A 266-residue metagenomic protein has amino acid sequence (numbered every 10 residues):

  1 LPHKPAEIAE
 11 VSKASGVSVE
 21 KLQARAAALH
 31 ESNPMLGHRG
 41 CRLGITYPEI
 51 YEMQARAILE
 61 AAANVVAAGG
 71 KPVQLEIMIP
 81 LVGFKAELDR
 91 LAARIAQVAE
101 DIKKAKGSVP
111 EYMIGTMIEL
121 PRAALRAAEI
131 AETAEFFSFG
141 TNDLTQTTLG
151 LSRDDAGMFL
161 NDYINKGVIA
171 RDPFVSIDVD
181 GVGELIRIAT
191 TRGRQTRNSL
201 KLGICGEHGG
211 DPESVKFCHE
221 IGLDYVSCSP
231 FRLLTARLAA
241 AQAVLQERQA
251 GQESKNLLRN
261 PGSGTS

Functional and structural regions predicted by a protein language model:
L1-G251, K255-R259: Conserved alpha/beta-domain cores
G262-G264: Residue-identity detector for glycine
